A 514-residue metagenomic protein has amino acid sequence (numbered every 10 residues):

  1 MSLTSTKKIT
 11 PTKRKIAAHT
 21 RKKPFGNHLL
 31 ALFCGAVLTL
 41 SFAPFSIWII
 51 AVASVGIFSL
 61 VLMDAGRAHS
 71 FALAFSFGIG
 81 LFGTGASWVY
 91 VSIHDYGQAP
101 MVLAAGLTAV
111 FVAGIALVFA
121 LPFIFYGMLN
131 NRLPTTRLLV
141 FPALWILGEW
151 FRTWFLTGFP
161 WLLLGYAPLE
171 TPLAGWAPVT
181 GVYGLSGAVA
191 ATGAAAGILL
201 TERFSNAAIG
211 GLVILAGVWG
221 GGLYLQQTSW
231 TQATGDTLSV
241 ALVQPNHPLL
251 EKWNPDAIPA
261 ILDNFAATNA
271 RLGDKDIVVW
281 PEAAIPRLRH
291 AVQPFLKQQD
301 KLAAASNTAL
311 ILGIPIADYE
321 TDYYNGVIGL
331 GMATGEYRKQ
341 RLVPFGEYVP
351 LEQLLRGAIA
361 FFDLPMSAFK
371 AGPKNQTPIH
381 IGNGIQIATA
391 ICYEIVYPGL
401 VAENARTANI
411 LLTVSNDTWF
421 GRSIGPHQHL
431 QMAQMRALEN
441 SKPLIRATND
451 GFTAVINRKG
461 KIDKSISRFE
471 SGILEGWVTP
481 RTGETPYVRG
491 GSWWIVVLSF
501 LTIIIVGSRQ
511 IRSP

Functional and structural regions predicted by a protein language model:
S2-S229, R422, A433-R436, T448-K459 (+2 more regions): Membrane-embedded alpha-helical bundles of multi-pass enzymes that act on lipidic or dolichyl-linked glycan substrates
L225-G490, W494: Soluble catalytic domains of enzymes that build or remodel membrane lipids, polysaccharides, and related
